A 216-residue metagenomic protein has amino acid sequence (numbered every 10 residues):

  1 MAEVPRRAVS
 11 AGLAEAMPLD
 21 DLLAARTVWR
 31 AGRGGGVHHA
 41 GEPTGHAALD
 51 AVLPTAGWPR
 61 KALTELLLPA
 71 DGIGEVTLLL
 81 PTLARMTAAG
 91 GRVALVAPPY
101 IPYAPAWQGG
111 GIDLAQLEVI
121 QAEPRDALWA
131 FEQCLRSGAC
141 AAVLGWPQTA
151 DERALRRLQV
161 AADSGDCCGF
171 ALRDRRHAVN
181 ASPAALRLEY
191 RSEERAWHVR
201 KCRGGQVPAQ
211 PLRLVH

Functional and structural regions predicted by a protein language model:
M1-L95, G109-G110, Q121, G205: Detector for small/aliphatic-rich hydrophobic stretches
G45, E75, A127, D151-A154: Helical mechanochemical/support elements of P-loop NTPase systems and associated helical scaffolds
L49, L66, L117, V143 (+2 more regions): Conserved RecA-like P-loop NTPase ATPase core
L78-T82, A106, A130, A154-L158 (+1 more regions): A short acidic, amphipathic alpha-helical/loop segment
A89-A94, A104, G109, W129 (+2 more regions): Glycine-biased, small-residue-rich flexible motifs in mid-sequence functional cores and linkers
R92-A150: Long, charge-dense
C134-V179: A contiguous pocket-lining binding segment that forms or flanks enzyme active sites
G169, R173-H216: Phosphate-binding/switch region of NTP-binding enzymes
